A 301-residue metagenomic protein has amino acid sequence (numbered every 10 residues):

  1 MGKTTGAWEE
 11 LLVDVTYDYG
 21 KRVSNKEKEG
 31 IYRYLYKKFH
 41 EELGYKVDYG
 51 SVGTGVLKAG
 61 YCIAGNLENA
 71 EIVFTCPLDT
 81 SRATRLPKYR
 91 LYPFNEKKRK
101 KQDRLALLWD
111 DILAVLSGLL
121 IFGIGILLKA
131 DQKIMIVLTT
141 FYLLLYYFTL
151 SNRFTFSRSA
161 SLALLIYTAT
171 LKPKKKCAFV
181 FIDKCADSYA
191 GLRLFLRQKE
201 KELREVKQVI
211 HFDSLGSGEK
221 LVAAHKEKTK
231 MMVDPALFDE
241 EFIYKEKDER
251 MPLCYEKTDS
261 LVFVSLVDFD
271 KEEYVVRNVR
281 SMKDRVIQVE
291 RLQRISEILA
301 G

Functional and structural regions predicted by a protein language model:
M1-G30, Y36-K37, Y49-V52, F148-S151 (+2 more regions): N-terminal capping segment at the start of a domain
G20-N69, L86-G123: A non-catalytic alpha/beta surface segment that caps or lines the substrate-entry region of metallo-dependent hydrolase
A70-V73, Q208: Structural motif
T75-D79, F181, I210-D213, S265-L266: Short beta-strand segments
T75-L164, T168: Active-site metal-coordination/substrate-binding segment of hydrolases, especially metallo-dependent peptidases
T80-A83, G216-E219, F269-E273: Short, acidic Gly/Pro/Ser/Thr-rich loop/turn segments
K133-E256: Acidic/histidine-rich catalytic neighborhood of metal-dependent amide-processing enzymes
H211-F212, K247-G301: Active-site-adjacent mobile loop/cap segments within catalytic or ligand-binding domains
